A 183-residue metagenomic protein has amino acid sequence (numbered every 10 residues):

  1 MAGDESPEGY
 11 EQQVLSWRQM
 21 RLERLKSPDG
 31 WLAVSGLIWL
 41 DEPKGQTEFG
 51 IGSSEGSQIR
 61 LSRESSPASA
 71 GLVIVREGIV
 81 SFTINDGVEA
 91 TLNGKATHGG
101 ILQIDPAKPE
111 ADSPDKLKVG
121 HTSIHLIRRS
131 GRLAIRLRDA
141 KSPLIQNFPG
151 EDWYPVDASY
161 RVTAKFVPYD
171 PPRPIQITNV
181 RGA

Functional and structural regions predicted by a protein language model:
M1-I38: N-terminal pre-domain segments of enzymes
L15-M20, I38-P43, F49-G52, D105 (+2 more regions): A generic short-segment signal for beta-strand/edge and adjacent turn/coil regions
L22, G56, R76, A140 (+1 more regions): Residue-level marker of positions within ordered structural domains that often coincide with functionally constrained
K26, I59-R60, D170-P172: Short, solvent-exposed loop/turn elements at domain surfaces
A33-L117: Forkhead-associated
L40, L72-I74, V156-S159, A183: Short, surface-exposed linear patches
G120-G182: Surface-exposed beta-loop interaction hotspot
